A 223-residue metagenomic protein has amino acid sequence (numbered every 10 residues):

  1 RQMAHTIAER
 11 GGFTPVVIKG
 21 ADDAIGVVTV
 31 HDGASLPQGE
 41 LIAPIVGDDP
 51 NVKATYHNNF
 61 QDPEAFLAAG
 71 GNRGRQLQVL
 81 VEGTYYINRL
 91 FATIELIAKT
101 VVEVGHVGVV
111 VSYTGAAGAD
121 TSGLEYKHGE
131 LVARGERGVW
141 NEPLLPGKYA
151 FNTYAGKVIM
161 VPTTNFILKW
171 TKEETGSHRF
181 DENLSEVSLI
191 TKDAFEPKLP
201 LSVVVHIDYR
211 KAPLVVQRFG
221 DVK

Functional and structural regions predicted by a protein language model:
R1-K223: N-terminal hydrophobic membrane-entry segments
